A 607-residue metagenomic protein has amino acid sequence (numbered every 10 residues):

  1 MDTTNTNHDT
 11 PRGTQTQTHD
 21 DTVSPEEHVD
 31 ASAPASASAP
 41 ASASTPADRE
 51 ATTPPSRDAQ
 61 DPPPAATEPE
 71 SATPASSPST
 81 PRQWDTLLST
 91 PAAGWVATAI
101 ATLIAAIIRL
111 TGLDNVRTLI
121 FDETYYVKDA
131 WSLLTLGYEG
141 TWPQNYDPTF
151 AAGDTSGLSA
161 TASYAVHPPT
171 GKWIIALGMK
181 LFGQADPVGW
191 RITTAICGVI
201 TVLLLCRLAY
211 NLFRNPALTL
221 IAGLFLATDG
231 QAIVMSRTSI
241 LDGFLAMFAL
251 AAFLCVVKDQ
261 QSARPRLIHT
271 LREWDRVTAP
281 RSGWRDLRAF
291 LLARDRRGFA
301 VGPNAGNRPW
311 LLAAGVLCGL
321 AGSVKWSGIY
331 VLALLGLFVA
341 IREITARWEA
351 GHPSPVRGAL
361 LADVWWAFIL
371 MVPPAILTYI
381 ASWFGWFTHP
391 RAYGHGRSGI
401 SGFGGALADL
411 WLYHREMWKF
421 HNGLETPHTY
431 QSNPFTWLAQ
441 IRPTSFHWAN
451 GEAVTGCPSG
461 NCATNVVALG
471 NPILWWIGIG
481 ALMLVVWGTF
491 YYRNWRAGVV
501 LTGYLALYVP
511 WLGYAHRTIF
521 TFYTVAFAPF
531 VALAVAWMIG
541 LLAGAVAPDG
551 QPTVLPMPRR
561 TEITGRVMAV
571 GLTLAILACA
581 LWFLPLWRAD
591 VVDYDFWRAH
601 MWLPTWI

Functional and structural regions predicted by a protein language model:
M1-I108, I200, A362-A375, E562-G571: Start-transfer (signal-anchor) and selected internal transmembrane alpha helices of multi-pass inner/ER membrane
D2-T10, T18, E27-A31, G302-W310 (+5 more regions): Transmembrane helical bundles and short interhelical boundary loops of multi-pass, membrane-embedded
T80, C255, Q260-A263, T278 (+5 more regions): Perimembrane helix-loop-helix junctions
W95, I100-A101, V188, L205-T228 (+4 more regions): Transmembrane-helix signature of polytopic, membrane-embedded enzymes that assemble or transfer cell-envelope glycans
L110-A151, A362-R442, Y594-M601: Aromatic-rich transmembrane-lumenal/periplasmic boundary elements in polytopic membrane proteins
L119-I120, T194, V234-F244, V324-S327: Short acidic/glycine- and proline-prone juxtamembrane loop motifs at membrane-interface regions of multi-pass membrane
I192-F213, A251: Transmembrane-helix motifs of polytopic, lipid-linked glycan transferases
L204, F244-V301, A314-C318, R342 (+1 more regions): Specific aromatic-rich, kink-prone transmembrane helix
